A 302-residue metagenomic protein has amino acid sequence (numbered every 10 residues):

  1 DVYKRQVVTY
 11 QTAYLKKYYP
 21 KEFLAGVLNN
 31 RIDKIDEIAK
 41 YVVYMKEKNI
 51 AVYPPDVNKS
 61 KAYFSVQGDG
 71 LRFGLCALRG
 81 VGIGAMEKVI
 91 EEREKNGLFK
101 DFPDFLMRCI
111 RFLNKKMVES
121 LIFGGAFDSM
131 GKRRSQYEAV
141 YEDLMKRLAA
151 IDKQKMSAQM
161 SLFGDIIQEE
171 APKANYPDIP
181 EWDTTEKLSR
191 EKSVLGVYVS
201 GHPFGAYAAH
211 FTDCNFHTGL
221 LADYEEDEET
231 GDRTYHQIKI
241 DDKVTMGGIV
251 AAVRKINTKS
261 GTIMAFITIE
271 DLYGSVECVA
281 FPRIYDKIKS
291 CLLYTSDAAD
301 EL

Functional and structural regions predicted by a protein language model:
K4-S296: Noncatalytic, beta-rich nucleic-acid-contacting surfaces in large DNA/RNA-processing enzymes
D297-L302: A short, hydrophobic C-terminal helix/tail in secreted or cell-surface proteins
